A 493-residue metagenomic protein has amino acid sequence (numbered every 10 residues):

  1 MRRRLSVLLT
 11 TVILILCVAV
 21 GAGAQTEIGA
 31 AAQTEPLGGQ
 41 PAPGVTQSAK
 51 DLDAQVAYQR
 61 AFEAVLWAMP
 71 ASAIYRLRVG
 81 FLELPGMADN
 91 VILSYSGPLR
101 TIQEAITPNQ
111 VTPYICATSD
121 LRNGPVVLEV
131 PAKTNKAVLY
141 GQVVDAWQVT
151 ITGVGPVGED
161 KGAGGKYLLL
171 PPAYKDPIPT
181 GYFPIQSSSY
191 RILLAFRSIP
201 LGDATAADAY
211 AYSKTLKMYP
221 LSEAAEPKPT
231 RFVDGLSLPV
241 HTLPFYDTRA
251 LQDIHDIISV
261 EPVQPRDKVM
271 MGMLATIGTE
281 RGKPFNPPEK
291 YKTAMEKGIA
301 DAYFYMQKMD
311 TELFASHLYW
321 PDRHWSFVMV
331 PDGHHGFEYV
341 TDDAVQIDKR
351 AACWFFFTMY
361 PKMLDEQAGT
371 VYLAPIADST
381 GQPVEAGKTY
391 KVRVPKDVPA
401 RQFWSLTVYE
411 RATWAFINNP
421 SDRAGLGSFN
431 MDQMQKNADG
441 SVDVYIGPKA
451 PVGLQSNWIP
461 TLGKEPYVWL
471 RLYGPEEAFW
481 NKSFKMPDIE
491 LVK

Functional and structural regions predicted by a protein language model:
M1-T10: Bacterial N-terminal signal peptides that target proteins for export
R3, L16, D53-V56: Residues at the start of alpha-helices and the adjacent loop-to-helix junctions
L9-G21: Bacterial N-terminal signal peptides
Q25-K493: A compositional/structural signature for long, glycine/proline-rich flexible linkers and loops on extracytoplasmic
